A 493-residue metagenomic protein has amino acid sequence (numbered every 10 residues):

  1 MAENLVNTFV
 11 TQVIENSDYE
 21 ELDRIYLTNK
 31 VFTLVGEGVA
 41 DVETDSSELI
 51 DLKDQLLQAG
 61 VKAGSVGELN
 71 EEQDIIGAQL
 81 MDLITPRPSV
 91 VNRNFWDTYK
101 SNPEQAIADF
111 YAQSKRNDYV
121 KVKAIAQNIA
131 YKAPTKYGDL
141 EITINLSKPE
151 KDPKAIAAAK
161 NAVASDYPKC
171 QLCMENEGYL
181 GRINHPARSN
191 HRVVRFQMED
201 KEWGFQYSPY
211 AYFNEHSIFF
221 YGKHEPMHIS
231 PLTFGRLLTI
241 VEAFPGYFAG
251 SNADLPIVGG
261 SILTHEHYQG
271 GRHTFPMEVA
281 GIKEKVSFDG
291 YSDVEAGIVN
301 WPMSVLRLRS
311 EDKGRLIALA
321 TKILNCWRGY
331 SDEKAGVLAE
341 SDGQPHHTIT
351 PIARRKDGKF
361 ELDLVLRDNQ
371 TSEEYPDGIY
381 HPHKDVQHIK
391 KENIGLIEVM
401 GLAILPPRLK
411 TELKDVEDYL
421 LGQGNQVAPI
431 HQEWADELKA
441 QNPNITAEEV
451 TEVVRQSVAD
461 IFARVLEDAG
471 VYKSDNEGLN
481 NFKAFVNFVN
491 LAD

Functional and structural regions predicted by a protein language model:
M1-M227, N300-P302, L316-A320, C326-L402 (+1 more regions): Active-site microenvironments that recognize anionic phosphate/pyrophosphate groups
N190-V194, G222-A249: Helical scaffold of the NTase/Pol beta-like nucleotidyltransferase catalytic core
Y221, H267-Y268: Generic structural signal marking isolated hydrophobic packing positions within regular secondary structure
L232, V241-T264, G270-L324, R328-S331: Catalytic or ion-translocation cores adjacent to nucleophile or general acid/base/metal-coordination motifs in diverse
